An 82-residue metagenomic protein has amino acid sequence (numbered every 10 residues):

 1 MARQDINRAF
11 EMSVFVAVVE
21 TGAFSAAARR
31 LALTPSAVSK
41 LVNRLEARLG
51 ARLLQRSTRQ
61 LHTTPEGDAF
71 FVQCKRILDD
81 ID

Functional and structural regions predicted by a protein language model:
M1-N7, S13: A detector for short, charged/polar N-terminal pre-domain segments
E11-V18, F70: Short alpha-helical "packing" element that flanks the helix-turn-helix/winged-helix DNA-binding module
M12, A23-F24, P35, R56: Helix-turn-helix DNA-binding elements, focusing on the entry/boundary residues of the two helices that contact DNA
A17-A32: Short helix-boundary/capping micro-motifs
R29, A47, D68: Alpha-helical residues within the helix-turn-helix
T34-A37, L41-R44: Residues within the DNA-recognition helix of helix-turn-helix
E46-T63: A short LG(V/I)-centered, amphipathic sequence patch enriched for acidic residue(s) preceding the LG motif
R48, F70-D82: Alpha-helical linker/hinge and terminal dimerization helices associated with HTH transcriptional regulators
